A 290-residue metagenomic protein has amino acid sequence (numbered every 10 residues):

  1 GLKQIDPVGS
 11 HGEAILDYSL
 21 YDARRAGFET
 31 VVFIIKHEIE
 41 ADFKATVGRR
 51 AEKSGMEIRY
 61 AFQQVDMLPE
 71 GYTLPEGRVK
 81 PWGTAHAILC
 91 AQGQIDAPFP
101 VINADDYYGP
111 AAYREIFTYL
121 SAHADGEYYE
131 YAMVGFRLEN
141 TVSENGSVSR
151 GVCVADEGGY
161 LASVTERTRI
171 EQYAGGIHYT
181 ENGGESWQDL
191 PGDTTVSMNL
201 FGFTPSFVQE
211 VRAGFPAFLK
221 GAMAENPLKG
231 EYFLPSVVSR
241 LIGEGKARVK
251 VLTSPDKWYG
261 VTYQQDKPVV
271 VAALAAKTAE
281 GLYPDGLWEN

Functional and structural regions predicted by a protein language model:
G1-R49, I58, Q63, A97: N-terminal glycine-rich phosphate-binding loop and ensuing alpha1 helix
T46-M67, A124-Y129, N140: A glycine-rich helix N-cap at a beta->alpha junction
E52-P98: Short phosphate-binding loop-to-helix
A97-Y107: Short beta-strand-to-loop acidic/aromatic patch adjacent to the donor-nucleotide binding site
P110-N199: Conserved core of the sugar-phosphate nucleotidyltransferase
L200-R212: Conserved nucleotide-sugar donor-binding and metal-coordinating catalytic region shared by glycosyltransferases
R212-A247: A C-terminal functional module that forms or caps the active site or interfaces directly with catalytic machinery
D266-N290: Generic C-terminus detector
